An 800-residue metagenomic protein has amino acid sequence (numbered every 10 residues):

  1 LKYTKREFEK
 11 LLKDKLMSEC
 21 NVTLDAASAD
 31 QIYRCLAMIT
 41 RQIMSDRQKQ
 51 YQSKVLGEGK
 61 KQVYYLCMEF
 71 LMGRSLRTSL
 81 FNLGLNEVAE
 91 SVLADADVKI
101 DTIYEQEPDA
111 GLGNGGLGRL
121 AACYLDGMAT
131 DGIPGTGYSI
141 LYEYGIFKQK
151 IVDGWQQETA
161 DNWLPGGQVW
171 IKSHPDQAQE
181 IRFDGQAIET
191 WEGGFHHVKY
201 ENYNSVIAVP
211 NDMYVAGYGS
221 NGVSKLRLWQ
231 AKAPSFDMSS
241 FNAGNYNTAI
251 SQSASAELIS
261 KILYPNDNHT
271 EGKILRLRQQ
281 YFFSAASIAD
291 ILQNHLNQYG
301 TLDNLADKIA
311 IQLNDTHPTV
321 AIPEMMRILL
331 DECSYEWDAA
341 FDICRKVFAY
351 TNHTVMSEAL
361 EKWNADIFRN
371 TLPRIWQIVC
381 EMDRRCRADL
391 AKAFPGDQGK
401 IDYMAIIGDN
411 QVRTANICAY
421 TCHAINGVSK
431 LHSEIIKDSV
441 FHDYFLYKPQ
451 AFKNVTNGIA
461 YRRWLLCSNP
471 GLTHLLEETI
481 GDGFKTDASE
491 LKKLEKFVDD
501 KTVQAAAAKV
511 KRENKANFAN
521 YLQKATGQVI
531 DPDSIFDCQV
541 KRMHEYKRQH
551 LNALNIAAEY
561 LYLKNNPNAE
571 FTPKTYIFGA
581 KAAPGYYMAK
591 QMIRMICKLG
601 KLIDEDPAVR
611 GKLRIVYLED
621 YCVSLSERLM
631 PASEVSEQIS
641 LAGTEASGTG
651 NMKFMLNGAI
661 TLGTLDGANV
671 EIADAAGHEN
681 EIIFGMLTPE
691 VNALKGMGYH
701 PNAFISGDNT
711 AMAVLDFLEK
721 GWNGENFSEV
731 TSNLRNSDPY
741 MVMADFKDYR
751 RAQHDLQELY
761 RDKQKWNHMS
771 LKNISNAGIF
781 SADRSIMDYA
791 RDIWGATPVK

Functional and structural regions predicted by a protein language model:
L1-K800: A conserved ligand/cofactor-binding region detector
